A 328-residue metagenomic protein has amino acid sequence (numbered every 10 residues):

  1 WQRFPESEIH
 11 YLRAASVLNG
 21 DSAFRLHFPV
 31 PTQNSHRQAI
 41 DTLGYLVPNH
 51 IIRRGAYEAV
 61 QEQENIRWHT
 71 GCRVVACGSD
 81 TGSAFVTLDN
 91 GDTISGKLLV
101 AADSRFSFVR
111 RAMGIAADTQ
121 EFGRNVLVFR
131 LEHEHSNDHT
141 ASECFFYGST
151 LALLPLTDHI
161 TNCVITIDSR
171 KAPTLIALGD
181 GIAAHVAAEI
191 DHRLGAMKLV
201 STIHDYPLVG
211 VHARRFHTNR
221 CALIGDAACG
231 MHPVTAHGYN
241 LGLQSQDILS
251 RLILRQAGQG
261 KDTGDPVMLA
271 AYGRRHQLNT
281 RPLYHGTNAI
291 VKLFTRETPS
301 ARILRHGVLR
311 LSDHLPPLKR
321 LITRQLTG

Functional and structural regions predicted by a protein language model:
W1-S7, A289: N-terminal glycine-rich dinucleotide-binding loop that anchors FAD/FMN and/or NAD(P) in oxidoreductases
S7-A112, T119-N125: Conserved N-terminal helical subregion
A14, N49-R53, Y57, R124 (+8 more regions): A general structural signal for well-ordered alpha-helical segments in protein cores
V17, V86, L153, N162-C163 (+1 more regions): Short beta-strand motif preference
T81-F85, H135, C144, T202-V211: Short gly/ser/thr-rich secondary-structure transition/capping motifs
L99-I203: Conserved FAD-binding catalytic core of PHBH/FMO-like flavoproteins
T174-A257, D262-G264: FAD/FMN-dependent oxidoreductases across multiple families
R251-G328: C-terminal helical "tail/cap" subdomain of flavin- and related membrane-associated enzymes
